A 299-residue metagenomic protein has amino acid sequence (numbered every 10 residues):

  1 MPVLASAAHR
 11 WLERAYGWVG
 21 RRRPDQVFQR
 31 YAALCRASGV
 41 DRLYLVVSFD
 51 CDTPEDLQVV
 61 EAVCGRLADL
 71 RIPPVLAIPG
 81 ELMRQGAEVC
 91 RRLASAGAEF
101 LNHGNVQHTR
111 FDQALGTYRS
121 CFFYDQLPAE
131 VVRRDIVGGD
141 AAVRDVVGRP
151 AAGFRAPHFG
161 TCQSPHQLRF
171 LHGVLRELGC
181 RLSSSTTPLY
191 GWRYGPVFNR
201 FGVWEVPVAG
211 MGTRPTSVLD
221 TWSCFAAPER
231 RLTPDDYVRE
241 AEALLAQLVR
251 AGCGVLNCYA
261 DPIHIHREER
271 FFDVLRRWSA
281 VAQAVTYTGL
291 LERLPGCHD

Functional and structural regions predicted by a protein language model:
M1-C35, S223-Q247: Alpha-helical membrane-targeting segments
E13-E99, P150, R155-A156, H264 (+1 more regions): Active-site beta->alpha N-cap acidic-glycine motif
G20-F28, G39, D69-R71, L182-Y194 (+1 more regions): C-terminal domain-boundary segment and adjacent tail
Y31-A32, V60, C64, A87-R91 (+4 more regions): Generic structural signal for well-ordered alpha-helices, preferentially at hydrophobic/aromatic core positions
L45-F49, P74-L76, F100-H103, A152-F154 (+4 more regions): Hydrophobic faces of well-ordered beta-strands that scaffold small-molecule active sites in alpha/beta enzyme cores
D52-Q58, A77-E88, H108-D112, A129-V132 (+5 more regions): Acidic-and-aromatic substrate-binding clefts and catalytic sites of carbohydrate-active enzymes
Q85, F123, L127-M211, H266-F271: Catalytic domains of cell-wall/extracellular-matrix polysaccharide-remodeling enzymes, centered on de-N-acetylation
R110-D145, V197-R250: Alpha-helical scaffold elements lining the catalytic groove of polysaccharide deacetylases
